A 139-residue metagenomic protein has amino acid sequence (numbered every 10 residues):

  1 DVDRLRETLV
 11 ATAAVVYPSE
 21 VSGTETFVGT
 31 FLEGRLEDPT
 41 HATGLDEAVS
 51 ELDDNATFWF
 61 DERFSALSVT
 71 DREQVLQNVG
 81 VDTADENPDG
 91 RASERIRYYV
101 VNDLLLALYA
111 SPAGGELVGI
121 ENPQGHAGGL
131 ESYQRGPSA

Functional and structural regions predicted by a protein language model:
D1-V21: C-terminal segment of N-terminal export signals and the immediately downstream linker at the start of the mature
E7, A11, T30-D38, E47-A139: Mature-region segments of soluble proteins
V21-S22, D61: Secondary-structure boundary/capping residues
